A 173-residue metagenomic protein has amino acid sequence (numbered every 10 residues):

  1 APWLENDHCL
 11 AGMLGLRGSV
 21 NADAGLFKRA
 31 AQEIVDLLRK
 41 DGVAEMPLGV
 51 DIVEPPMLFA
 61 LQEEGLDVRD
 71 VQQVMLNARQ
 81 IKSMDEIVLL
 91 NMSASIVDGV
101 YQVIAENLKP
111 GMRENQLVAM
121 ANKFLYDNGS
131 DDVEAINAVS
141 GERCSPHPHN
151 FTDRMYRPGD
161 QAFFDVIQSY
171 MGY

Functional and structural regions predicted by a protein language model:
A1-I96: A composition/biophysics-driven feature that prefers long, compositionally simple stretches
V43, G99, R157: Structured loop/turn residues at beta-strand edges in well-structured enzyme cores
E45, K109-G111: A glycine-biased structural micro-motif
D70-M84, V103, M112-Y173: Short catalytic-site patches enriched in acidic/histidine residues that coordinate or position cofactors/metals
I96-N107: Solvent-exposed, amphipathic alpha-helical segments
